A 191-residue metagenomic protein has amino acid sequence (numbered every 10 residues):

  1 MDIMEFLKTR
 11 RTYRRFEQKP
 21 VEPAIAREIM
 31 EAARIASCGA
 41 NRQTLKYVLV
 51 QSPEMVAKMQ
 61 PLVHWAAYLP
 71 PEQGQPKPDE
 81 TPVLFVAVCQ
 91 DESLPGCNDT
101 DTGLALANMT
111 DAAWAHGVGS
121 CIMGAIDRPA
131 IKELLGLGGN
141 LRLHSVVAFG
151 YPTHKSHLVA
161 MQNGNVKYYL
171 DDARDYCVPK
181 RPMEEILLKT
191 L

Functional and structural regions predicted by a protein language model:
M1-L191: Acidic, surface-exposed loops and disordered segments
